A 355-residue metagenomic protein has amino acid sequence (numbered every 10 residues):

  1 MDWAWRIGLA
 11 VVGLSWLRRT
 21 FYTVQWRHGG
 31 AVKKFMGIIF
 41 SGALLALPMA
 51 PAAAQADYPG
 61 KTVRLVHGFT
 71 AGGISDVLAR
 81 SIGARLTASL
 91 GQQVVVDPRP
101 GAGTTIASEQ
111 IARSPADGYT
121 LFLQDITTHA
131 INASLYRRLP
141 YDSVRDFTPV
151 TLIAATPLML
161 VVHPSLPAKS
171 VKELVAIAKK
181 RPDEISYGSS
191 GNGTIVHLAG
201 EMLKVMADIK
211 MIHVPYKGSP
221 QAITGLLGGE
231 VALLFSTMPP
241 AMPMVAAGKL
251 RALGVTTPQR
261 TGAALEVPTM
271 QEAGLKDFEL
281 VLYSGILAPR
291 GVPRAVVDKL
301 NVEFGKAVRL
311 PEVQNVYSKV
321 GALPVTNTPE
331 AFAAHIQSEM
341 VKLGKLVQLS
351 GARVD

Functional and structural regions predicted by a protein language model:
W3-W5, L17, W26-F40: Bacterial N-terminal signal peptides that target proteins for export
L9, L14-L17, L45-L47: Leucine-biased recognition of intrinsically disordered, low-complexity hydrophobic segments
I38-P48: Bacterial N-terminal signal peptides
A54-R145, E184, D208-T237, M244 (+2 more regions): N-terminal (or domain-start) structured segment
Y58, V63-L65, G72, A79 (+13 more regions): Residue-level signal for nonpolar/aromatic packing positions in well-ordered secondary structure
G60-T62, M206-I209, A246, E272 (+1 more regions): An extracytoplasmic/periplasmic, membrane-proximal ligand-sensing/linker region
R113-Y119, I126, S134-Q221, M270 (+1 more regions): Hinge/capping helix and adjacent helix->loop/strand transition within the periplasmic-binding protein
A155, A241-R309, S338-V341: C-terminal lobe and pocket-closing loops of periplasmic/extracytoplasmic Venus-flytrap solute-binding proteins
